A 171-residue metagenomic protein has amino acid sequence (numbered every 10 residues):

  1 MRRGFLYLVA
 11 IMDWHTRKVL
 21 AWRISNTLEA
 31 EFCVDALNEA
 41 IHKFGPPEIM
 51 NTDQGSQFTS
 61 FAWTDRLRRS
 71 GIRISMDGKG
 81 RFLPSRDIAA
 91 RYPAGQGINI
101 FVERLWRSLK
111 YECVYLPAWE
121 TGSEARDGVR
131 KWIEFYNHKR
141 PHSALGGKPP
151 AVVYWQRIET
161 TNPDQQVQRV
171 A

Functional and structural regions predicted by a protein language model:
M1-A171: Charged DNA-binding/catalytic regions of mobile-element recombinases
